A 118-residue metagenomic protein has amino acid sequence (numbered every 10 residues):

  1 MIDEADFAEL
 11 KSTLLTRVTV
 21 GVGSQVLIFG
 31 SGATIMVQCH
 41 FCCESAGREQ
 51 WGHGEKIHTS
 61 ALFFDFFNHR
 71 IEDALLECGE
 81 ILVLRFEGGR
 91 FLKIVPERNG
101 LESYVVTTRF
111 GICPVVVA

Functional and structural regions predicted by a protein language model:
M1-A118: Surface-exposed, interaction-prone regions used to assemble/regulate multi-protein complexes
